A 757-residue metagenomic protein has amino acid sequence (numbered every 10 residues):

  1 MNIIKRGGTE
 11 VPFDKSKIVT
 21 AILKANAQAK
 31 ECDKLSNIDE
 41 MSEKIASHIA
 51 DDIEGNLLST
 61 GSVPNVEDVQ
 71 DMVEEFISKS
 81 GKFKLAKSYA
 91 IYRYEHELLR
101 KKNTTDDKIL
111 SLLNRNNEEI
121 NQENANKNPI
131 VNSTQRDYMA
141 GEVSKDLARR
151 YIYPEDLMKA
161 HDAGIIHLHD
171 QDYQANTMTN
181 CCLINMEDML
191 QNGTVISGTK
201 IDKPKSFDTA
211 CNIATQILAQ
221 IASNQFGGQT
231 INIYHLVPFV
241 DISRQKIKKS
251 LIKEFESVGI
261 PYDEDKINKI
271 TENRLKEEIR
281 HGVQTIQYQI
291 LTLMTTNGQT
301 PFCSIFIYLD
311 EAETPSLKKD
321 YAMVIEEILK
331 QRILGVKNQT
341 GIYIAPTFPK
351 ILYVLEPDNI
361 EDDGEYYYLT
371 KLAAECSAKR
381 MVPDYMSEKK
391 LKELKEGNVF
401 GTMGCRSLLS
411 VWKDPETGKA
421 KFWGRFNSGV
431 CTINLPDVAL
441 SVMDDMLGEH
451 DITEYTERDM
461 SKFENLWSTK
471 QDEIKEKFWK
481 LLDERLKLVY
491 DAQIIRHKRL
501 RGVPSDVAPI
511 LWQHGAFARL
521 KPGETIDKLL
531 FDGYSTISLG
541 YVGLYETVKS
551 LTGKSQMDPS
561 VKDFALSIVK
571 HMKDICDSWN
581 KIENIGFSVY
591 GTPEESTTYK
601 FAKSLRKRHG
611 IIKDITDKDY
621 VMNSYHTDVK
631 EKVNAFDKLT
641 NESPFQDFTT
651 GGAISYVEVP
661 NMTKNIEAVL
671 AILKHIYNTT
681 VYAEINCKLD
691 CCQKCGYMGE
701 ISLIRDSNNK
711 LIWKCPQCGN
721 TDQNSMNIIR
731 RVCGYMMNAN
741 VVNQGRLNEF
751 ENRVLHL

Functional and structural regions predicted by a protein language model:
M1-R115, E751-L755: Charged, amphipathic alpha-helical regulatory modules used for macromolecular assembly or allosteric control
L23, A27, P436-L440, T547-S550: Short connector loops/turns at beta-strand edges and beta->alpha or beta->beta junctions
E95-G533, K554, D558-T721, N727-I728: Conserved catalytic cores of very large enzyme subunits
I279-V283, Q287, K549-S550, M737 (+2 more regions): Metallocofactor- and cofactor-centric catalytic cores in central/energy metabolism, strongly enriched
I537-S550, K570, R731: Contiguous, well-ordered alpha-helical segments that form the cores/surfaces of helical PPI scaffolds
Q717-L757: Long insertion/accessory domains within large nucleic-acid-processing enzymes
